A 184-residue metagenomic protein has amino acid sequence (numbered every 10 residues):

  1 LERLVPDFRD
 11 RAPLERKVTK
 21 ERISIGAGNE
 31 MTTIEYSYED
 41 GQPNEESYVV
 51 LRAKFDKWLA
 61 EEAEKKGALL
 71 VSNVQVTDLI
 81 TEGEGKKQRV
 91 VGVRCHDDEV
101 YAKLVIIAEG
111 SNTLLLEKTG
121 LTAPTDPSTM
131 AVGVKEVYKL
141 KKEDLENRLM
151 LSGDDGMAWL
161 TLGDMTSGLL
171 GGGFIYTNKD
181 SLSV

Functional and structural regions predicted by a protein language model:
L1-N29: N-terminal FAD cofactor-binding segment of flavoenzymes
V18, V50, K54, T129: Conserved active-site and cofactor/substrate-binding residues in soluble primary-metabolism enzymes
N29-T33, D97-E99: Short, mixed charged/polar active-site loops that provide acid/base catalysis or chelate metal/phosphate cofactors
T32-E35, I106: Active-site-adjacent bridging/hinge elements
I34-Y38, V132: Low-complexity, highly charged intrinsically disordered N-terminal segments that act as targeting/localization
D40-E62, V71, T161: Short beta-strand to alpha-helix junction loop
E62-V184: Predominantly flavin-linked oxidoreductase catalytic cores and closely associated redox partners
